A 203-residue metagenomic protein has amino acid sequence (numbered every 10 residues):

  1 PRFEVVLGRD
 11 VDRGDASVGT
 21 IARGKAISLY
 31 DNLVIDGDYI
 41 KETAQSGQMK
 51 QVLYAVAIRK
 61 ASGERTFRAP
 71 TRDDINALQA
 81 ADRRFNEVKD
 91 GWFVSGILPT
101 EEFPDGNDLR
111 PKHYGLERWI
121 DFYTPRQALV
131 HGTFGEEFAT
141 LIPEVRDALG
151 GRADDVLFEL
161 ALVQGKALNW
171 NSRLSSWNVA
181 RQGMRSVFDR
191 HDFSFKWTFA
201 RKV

Functional and structural regions predicted by a protein language model:
P1-V203: Nucleic-acid modification enzymes, centered on SAM-dependent nucleic-acid methyltransferases
